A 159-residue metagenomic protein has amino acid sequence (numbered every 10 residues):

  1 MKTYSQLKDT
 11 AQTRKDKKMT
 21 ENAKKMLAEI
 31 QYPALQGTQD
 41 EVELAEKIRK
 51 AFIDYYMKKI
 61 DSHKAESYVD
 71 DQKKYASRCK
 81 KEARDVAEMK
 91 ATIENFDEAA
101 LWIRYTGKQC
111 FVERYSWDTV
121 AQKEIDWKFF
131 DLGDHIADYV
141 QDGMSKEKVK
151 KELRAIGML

Functional and structural regions predicted by a protein language model:
M1-L159: Charged, low-complexity intrinsically disordered segments and flexible loops
